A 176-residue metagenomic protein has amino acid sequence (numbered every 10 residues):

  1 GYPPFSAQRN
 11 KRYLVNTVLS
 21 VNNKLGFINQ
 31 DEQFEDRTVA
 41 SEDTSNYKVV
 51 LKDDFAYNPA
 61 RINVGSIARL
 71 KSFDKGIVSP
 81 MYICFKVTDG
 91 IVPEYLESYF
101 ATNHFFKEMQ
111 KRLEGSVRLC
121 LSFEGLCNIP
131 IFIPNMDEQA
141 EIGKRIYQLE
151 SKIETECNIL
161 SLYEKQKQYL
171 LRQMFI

Functional and structural regions predicted by a protein language model:
G1-R12, N128, F132-I133: Non-catalytic DNA-recognition/assembly elements of restriction-modification systems
G1-S6, N23, F100, M174: Hydrophobic aliphatic residues
A7-E42: DNA target-recognition patches
S45-F105: A short beta-sheet element
A60, G76-M81, E114-D137: A short glycine-rich beta-alpha junction/loop motif
I133-I176: Amphipathic alpha-helical coiled-coil/heptad-repeat segments
